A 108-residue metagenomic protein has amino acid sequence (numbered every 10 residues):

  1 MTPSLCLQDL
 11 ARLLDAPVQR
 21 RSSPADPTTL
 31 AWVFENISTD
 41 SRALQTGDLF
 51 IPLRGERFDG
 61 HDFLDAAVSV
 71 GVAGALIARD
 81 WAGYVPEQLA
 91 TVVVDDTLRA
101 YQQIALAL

Functional and structural regions predicted by a protein language model:
T2-L108: Short, basic phosphate-binding NTP loop
